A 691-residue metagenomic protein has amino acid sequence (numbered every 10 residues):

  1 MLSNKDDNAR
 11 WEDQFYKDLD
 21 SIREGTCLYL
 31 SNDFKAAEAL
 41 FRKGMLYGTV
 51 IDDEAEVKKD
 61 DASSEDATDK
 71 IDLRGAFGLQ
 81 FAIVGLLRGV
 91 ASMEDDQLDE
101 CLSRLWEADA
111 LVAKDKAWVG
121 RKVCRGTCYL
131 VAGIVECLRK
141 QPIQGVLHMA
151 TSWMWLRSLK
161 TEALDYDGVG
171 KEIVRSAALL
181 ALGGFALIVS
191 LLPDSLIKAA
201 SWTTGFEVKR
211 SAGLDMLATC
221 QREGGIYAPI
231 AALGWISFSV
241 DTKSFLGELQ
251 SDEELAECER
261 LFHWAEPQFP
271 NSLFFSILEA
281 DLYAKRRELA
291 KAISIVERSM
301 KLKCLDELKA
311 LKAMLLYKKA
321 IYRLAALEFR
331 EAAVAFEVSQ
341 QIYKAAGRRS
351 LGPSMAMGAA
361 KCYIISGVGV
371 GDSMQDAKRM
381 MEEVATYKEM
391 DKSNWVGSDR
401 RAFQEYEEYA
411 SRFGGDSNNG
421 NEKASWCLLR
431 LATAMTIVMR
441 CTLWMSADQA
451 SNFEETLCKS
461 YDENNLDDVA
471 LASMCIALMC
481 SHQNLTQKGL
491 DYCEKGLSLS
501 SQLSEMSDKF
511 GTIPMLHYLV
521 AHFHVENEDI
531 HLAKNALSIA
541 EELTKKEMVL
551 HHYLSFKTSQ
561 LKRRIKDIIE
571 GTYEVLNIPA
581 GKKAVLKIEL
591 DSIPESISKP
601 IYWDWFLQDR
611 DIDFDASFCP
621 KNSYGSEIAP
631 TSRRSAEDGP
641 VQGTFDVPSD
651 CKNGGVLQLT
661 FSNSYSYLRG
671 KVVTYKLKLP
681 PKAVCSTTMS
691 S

Functional and structural regions predicted by a protein language model:
A9-W11, K43-V50, T203-E207, Q221-E223 (+7 more regions): Solenoid-like repeat scaffolds
Y16-K17, L28-A36, V50-L73, F81-W264 (+5 more regions): Short coil/linker segments at helix-helix boundaries
Y16-L30, Q80-L87, C124, C128-V131 (+13 more regions): "A position-specific structural signal for the A-helix of alpha-solenoid helical repeats
G25, A37, F41, F77 (+29 more regions): Structural signal for hydrophobic/aromatic residues that build the beta-strand cores of folded beta-sheet domains
V50-A55, R74-A76, V112-G120, T161 (+8 more regions): Boundary/linker segments of alpha-helical solenoid repeat arrays
G224-V334, V338, A345, L351-G352 (+2 more regions): Long, repeat-rich segments with strong aromatic
R349-M357, K361-M506, F510-H517, H522 (+1 more regions): Eukaryotic alpha-helical solenoid repeat scaffolds
E570-S691: Acidic, Ser/Thr/Pro
